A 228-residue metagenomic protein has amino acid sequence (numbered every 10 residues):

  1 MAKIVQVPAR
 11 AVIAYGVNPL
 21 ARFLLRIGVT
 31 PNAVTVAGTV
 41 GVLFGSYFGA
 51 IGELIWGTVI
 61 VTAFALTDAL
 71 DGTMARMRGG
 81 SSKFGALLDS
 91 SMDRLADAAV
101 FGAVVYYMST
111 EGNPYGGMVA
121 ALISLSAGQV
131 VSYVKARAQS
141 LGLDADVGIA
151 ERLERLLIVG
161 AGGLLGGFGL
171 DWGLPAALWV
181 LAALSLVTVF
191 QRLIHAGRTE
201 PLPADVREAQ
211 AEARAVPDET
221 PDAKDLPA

Functional and structural regions predicted by a protein language model:
M1-T58, T62-A65, A99-A228: Hydrophobic alpha-helical transmembrane segments
V61-G112: Hydrophobic, well-structured mid-protein blocks that either form specific transmembrane helices
